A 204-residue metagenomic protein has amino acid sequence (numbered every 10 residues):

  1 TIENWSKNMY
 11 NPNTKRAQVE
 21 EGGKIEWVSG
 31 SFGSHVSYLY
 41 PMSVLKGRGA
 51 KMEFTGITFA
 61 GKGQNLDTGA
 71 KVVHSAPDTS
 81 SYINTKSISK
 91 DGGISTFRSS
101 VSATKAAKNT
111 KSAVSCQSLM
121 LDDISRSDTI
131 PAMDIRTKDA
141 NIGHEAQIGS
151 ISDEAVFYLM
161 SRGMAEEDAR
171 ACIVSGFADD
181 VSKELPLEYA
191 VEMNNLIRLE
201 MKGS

Functional and structural regions predicted by a protein language model:
T1-M164, E188-S204: Conserved beta-strand/loop scaffold segments within soluble protein domains that form the structured core and edges
Y158-D179: Extended amphipathic alpha-helical segments enriched in small hydrophobics
F177-L187: Short arginine-rich
